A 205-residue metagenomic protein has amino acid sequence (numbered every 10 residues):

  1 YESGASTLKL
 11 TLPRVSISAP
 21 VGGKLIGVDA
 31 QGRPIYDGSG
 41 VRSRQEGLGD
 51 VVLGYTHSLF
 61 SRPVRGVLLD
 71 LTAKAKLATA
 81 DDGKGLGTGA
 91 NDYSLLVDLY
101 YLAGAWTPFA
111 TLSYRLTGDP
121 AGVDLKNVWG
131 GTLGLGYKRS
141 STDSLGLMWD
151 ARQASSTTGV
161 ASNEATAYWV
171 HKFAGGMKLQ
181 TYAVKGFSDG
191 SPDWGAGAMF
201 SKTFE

Functional and structural regions predicted by a protein language model:
Y1-D119, V128-E205: Transmembrane beta-barrel domains of Gram-negative outer membranes and organellar outer membranes
